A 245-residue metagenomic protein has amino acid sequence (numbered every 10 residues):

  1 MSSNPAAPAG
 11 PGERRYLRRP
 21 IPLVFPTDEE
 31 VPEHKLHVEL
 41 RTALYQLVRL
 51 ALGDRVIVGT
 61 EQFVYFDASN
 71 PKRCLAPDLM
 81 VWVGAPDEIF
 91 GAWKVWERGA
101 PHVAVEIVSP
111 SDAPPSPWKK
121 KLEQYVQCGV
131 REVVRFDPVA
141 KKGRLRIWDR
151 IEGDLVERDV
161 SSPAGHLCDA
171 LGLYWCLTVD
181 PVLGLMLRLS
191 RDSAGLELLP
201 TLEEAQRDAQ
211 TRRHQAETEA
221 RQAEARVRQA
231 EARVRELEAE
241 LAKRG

Functional and structural regions predicted by a protein language model:
S2-P32, V38, Q46-L47, V64-P77 (+2 more regions): C-terminal interaction segment
A51-V56, R73: Short, solvent-exposed loop/edge-beta patches enriched in aromatic
D54-D67: A short acidic/basic microdomain associated with nuclease active sites
V58-G59, V134-D137: A structural signal for short, well-ordered beta-strand segments and their strand-loop junctions that often border
R131: Short acidic/polar active-site loop segments enriched in Thr and Asp
